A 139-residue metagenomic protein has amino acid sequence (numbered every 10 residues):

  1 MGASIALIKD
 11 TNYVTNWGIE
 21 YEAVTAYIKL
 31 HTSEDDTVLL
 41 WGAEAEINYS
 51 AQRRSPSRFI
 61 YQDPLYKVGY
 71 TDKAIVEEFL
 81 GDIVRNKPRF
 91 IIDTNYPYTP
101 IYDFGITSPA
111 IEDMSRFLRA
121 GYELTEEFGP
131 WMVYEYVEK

Functional and structural regions predicted by a protein language model:
M1-N16: Transmembrane alpha-helical segments
S4, S33, S50, S55-S57 (+3 more regions): Generic serine detector
V14-G69, V76-D103, W131-Y134: Short periplasmic/luminal acceptor-recognition loop of GT-C membrane glycosyltransferases, typified by
I75-V76, I111: Short alpha-helix boundary/capping motifs
R89-K139: Aromatic/acidic, Gly/Pro-rich catalytic loop(s) in extracytoplasmic/lumenal soluble domains of multi-pass membrane
